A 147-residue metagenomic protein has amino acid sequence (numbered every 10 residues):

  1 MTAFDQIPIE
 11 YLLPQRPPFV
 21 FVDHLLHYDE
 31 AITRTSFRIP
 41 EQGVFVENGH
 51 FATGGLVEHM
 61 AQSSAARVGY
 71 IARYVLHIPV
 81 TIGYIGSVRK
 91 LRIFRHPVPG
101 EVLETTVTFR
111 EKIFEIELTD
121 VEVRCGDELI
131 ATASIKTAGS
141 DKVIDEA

Functional and structural regions predicted by a protein language model:
T2-A3, V68-E104: Hydrophobic beta-strand-centered segment that forms part of the acyl-chain substrate-binding groove
Q6-R16: Short aromatic-glycine motifs in intrinsically disordered, low-complexity regions
R16-A52: Catalytic strand-loop segment that frames the active site of acyl-thioester-processing enzymes
F19-F21, L103, E117: Hydrophobic core residues within well-ordered beta-strands of beta-rich domains
V22-D23, V88, L118, T132: Hydrophobic residues on conserved beta-strands that form the core of alpha/beta folds
D23-L26, F94, T108-R110: Conserved positions in beta-strands of structured domains
R34, V98-E101, T108-A147: HotDog/MaoC-like acyl-thioester-processing domains
A52-H77: Active-site helix/loop of acyl-thioester processing domains in fatty-acid/polyketide metabolism, spanning hotdog-fold
